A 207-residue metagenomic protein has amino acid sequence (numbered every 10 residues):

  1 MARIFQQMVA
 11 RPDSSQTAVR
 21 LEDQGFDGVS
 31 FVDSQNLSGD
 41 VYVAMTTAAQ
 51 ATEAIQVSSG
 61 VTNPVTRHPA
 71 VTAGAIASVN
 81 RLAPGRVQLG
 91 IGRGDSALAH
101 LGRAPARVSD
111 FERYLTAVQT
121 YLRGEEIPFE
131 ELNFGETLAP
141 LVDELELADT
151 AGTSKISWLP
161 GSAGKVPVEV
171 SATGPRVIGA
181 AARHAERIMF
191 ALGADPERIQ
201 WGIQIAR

Functional and structural regions predicted by a protein language model:
M1-S59, V166: N-terminal beta1-alpha1-beta2 module of alpha/beta enzyme domains
V9-R11, S34, T62-P64, G92-S96 (+2 more regions): Active-site beta-loop-alpha junctions enriched in small/polar residues
S15, Y42, T66, A73 (+1 more regions): Glycine-rich phosphate-binding loop at the start of an alpha helix
G25-D27, A51-A54, A83, A182-M189: Glycine-enriched alpha-helix->loop->beta-strand junction motifs that scaffold or abut catalytic
S30, Q56, Q88-G90, M189: Conserved beta-strand positions in the central sheet of alpha/beta enzyme cores
S38-G39, R67, S96-A99: Generic structural signal for helix capping and beta-alpha/helix-loop junctions
S58-V71: Structural motif corresponding to the early beta-alpha repeats
A73, A77, R81-R187, P196-R207: Internal, glycine-rich beta/alpha segment that forms the wall or movable "lid" of small-molecule/cofactor binding
